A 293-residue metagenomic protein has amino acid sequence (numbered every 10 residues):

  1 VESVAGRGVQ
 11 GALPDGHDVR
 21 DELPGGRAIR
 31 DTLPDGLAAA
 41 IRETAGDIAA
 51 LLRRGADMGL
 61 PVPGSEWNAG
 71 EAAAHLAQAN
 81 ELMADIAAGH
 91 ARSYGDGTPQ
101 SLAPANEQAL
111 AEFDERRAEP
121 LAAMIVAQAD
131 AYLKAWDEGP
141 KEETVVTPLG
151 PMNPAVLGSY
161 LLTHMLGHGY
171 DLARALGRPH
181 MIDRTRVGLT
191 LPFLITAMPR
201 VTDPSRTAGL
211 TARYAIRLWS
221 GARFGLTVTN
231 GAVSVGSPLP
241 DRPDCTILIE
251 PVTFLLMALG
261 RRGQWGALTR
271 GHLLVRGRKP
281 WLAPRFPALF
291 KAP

Functional and structural regions predicted by a protein language model:
E2-G6, G25-P34, E81-V146, T185: Short, helix-capping/interhelical loops that line the mouth of catalytic, cofactor-, or ligand-binding pockets
R7-R27: Long, intrinsically disordered low-complexity tandem-repeat segments
R30-A39, G59-A79, Q108-L121, V146-H164: Alpha-helical scaffold segments that form or flank carboxylate-/histidine-based iron centers
T44-D47, L51, A79, Q128-A131 (+3 more regions): Amphipathic, well-ordered alpha-helical segments in soluble domains
D47-N68, S93, A135-N153: Helix-loop segments that flank and shape redox-cofactor active sites
V145, V156-F224, N230-A232, P280-L282 (+1 more regions): Acidic, aliphatic-rich amphipathic alpha-helical segments
A222-T246, E250: Acidic/His-leaning functional-site neighborhoods
L239-P293: C-terminal interaction segments
